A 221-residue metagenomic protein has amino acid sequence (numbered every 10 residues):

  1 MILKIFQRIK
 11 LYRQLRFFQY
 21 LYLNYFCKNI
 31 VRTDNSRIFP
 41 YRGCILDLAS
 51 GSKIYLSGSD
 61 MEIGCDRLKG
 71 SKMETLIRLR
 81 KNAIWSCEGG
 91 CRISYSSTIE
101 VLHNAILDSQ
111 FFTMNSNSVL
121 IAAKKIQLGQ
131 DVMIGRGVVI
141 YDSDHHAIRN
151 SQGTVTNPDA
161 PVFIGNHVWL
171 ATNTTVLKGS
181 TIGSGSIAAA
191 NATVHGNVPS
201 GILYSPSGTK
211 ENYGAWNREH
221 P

Functional and structural regions predicted by a protein language model:
M1-Y141, G165-H167, T174-V176, S184 (+2 more regions): Domain-scale signature associated with acetyltransferase and cell-envelope carbohydrate enzymes
D144: Extracellular/periplasmic carbohydrate-active domains that bind, remodel, or depolymerize complex polysaccharides
A147-I148, P161: A mid-sequence, solvent-exposed acidic-amphipathic segment
N150-G153, A215-N217: Short acidic, glycine/proline-rich loop/turn micro-motifs
G153-A160, I164: Glycine-rich NAD(P)-binding loop of Rossmann-like domains
S180, A192: Short beta-to-alpha loop/turn elements within the nucleotide-binding domains of ABC transporters
A188: Binuclear metal-ion centers of metallo-dependent hydrolases, dominated by the metallo-beta-lactamase
